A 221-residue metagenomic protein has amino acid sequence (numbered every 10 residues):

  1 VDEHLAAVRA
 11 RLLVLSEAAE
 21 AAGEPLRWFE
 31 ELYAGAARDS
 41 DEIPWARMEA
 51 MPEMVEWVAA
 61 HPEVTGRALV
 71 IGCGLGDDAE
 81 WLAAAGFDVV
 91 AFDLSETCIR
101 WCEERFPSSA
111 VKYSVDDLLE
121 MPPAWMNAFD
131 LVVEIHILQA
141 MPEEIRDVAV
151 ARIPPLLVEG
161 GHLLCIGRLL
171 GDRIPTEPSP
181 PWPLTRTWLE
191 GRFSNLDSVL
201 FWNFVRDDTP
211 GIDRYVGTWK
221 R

Functional and structural regions predicted by a protein language model:
V1-W125, M141-R221: Class I (Rossmann-like) S-adenosyl-L-methionine-dependent methyltransferase catalytic domain, capturing the SAM-binding
D130: Conserved acidic residues
V133: A conserved beta-strand element that flanks and buttresses the S-adenosyl-L-methionine
H136, A140: Short catalytic micro-motifs in class I SAM-dependent methyltransferases
